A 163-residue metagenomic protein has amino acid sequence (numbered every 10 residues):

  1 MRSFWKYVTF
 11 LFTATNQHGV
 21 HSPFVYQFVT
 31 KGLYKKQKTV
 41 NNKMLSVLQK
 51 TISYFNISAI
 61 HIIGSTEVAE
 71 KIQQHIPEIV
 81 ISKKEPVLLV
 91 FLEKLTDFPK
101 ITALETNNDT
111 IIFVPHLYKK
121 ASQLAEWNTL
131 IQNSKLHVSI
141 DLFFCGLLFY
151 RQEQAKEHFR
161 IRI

Functional and structural regions predicted by a protein language model:
M1-N107, Y118-I163: A short alpha-helical cap/connector motif
D109-I111: Short glycine-centered segments of the SAM/dcSAM-binding site in methyltransferase folds
F113-P115: Short beta-strand/loop segment that forms part of the nucleotide-sugar
